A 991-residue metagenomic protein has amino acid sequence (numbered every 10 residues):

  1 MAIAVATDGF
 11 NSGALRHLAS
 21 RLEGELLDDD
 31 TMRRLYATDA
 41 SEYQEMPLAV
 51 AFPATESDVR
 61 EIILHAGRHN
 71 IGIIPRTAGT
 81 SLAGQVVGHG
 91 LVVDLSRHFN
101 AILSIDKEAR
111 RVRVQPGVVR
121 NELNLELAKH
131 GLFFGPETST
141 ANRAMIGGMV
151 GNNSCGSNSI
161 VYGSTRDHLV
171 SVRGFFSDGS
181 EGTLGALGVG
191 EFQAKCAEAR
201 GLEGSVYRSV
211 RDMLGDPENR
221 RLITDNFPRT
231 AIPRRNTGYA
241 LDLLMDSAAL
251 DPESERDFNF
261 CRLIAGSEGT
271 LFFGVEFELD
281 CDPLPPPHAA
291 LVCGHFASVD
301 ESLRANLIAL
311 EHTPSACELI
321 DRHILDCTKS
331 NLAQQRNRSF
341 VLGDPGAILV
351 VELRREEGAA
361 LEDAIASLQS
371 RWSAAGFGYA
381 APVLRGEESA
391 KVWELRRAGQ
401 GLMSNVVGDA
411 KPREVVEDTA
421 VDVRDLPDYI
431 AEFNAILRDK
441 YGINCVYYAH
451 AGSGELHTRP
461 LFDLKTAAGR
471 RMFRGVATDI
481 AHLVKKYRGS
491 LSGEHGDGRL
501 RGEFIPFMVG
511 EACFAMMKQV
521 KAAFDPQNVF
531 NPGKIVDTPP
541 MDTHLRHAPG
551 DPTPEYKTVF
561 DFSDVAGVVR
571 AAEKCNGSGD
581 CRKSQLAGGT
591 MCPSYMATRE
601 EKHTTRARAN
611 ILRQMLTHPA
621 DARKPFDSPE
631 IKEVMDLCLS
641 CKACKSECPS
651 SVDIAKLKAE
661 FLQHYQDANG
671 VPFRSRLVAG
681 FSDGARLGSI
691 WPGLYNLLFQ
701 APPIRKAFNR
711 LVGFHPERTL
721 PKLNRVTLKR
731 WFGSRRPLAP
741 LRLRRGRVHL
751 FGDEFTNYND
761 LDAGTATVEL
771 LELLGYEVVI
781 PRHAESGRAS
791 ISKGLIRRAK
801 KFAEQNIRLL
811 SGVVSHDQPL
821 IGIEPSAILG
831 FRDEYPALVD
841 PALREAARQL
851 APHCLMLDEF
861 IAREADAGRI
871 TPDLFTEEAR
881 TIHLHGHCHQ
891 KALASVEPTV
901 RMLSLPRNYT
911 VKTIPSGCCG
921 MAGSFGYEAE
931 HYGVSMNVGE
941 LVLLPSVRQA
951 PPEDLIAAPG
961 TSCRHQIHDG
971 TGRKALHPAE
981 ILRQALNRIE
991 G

Functional and structural regions predicted by a protein language model:
M1-R68, A78-R110, S139, T270 (+5 more regions): N-terminal flexible segment immediately upstream of the FAD-binding catalytic core in FAD-dependent oxidoreductases
A2-A4, I62, K195-R256, F524-P593 (+4 more regions): Flexible inter-domain linker/hinge segments
A6, L18, S41-I73, L91 (+7 more regions): N-terminal glycine-rich flavin-associated loop
M32, S81-G84, T140-G147, P233-L244 (+16 more regions): A glycine-rich phosphate-binding loop feature that marks nucleotide/adenosyl-phosphate handling sites
S41, M149-G151, S159-Y162, L169-R397 (+3 more regions): C-terminal substrate-binding/cap subdomain adjacent to the FAD-binding core in PCMH-type and related FAD-linked
E276-L284, L303-N306, H312-A410, E414 (+9 more regions): Terminal amphipathic helices with adjacent charged low-complexity linkers/tails
A410, K486-S490, G498-L637, K656-G670 (+2 more regions): Ferredoxin-type iron-sulfur electron-transfer modules and their immediate structural context
D525, P532, H547, A655-G991: Iron-sulfur cluster-binding electron-transfer modules in prokaryotic oxidoreductases
